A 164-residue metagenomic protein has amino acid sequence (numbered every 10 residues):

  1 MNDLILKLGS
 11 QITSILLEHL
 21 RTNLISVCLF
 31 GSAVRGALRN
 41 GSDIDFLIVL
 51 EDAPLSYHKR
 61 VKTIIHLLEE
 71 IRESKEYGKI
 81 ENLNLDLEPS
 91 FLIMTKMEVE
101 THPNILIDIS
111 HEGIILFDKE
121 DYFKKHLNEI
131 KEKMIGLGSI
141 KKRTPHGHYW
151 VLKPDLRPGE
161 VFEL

Functional and structural regions predicted by a protein language model:
M1-N23, V34-G41, E51-L164: Catalytic core of pol beta-like nucleotidyltransferases
N23-L29: Short, glycine- and small/hydrophobic-rich beta-strand elements in well-ordered beta-sheets
G31, D45: Conserved G/P- and acidic residue-centered "switch" motifs that form tight phosphate/ATP-binding loops in soluble
F46-L50: Short beta-strand->loop micro-motif that forms the acidic, two-metal-ion catalytic signature in nucleotide-processing
